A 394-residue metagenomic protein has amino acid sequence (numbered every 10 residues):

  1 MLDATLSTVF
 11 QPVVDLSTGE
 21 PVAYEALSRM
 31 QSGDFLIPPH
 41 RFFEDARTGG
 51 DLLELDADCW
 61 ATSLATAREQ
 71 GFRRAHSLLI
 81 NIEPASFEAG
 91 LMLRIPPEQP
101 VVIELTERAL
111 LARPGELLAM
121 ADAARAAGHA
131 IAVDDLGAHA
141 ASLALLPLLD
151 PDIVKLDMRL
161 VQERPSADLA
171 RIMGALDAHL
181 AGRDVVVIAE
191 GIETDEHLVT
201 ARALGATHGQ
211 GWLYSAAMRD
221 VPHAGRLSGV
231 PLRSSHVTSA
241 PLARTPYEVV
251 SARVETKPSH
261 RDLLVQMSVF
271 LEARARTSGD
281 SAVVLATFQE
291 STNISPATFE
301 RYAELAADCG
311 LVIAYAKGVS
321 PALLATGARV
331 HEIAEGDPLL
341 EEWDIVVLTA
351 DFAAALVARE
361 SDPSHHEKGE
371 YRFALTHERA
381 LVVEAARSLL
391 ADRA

Functional and structural regions predicted by a protein language model:
M1, Q11, L16-E20, M30-G33 (+3 more regions): EAL-family c-di-GMP phosphodiesterase catalytic domain
M1-P97, S259-Q266: Bacterial c-di-GMP phosphodiesterase EAL domain
T5-S7, A23-E25, A75-L79, P100-E104 (+4 more regions): Structural preference for beta-strand elements that scaffold enzyme active sites
Q31-D58, P84-A130, M158-A178, D195: EAL-type cyclic di-GMP phosphodiesterase domain
N81-A85, T106-E107, D134-L136, E190-I192 (+2 more regions): Structural motif
M92-P96, L146-L149, A201, S320-A328: Short loop/helix-cap segments at secondary-structure boundaries that form the rim of catalytic
R125, A181, R202, A306-A307: Anion (oxyanion) recognition and catalysis
R226-A394: Non-catalytic regulatory/interaction regions at protein termini and inter-domain linkers
